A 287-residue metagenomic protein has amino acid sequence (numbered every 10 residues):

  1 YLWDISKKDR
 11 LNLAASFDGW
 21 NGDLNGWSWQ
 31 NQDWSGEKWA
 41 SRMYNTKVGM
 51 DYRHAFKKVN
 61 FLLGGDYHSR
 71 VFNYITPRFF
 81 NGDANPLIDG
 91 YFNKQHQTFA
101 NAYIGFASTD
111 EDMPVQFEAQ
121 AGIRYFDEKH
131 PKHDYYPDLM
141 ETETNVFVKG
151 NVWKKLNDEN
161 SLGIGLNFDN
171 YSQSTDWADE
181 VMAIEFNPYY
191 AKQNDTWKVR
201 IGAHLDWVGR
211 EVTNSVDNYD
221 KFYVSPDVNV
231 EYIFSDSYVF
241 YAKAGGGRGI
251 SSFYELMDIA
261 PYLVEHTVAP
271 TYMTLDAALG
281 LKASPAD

Functional and structural regions predicted by a protein language model:
Y1, R42-T46, K94-A100, M140-V146 (+3 more regions): Residues that define the transmembrane beta-barrel architecture of outer-membrane proteins
Y1-W3, V48-H54, A102-S108, V148-K154 (+4 more regions): Residues on the lipid-exposed face of transmembrane beta-strands in outer-membrane beta-barrel proteins
W3-N25, N160-Y171, D176-E211: Surface-exposed extracellular loop regions of Gram-negative outer-membrane beta-barrel proteins
S6-K8, F56-V59, T109-D112, K155-E159 (+3 more regions): Outer-membrane beta-barrel channels and translocator barrels
L11-L13, F61-G65, V115-A121, V146 (+6 more regions): Transmembrane beta-strands of outer-membrane beta-barrel proteins
F17-N21, F56-K58, Y67-N73, S108-D110 (+5 more regions): Transmembrane beta-strands of outer-membrane beta-barrel pores
L24-Q32, N73-G82, K129-L139, Q173-V181 (+2 more regions): Outer-membrane beta-barrel translocator domains and adjoining extracellular loop/strand segments of Gram-negative
G249-D287: Outer-membrane beta-barrel signature, preferentially recognizing the C-terminal barrel domain of Gram-negative
